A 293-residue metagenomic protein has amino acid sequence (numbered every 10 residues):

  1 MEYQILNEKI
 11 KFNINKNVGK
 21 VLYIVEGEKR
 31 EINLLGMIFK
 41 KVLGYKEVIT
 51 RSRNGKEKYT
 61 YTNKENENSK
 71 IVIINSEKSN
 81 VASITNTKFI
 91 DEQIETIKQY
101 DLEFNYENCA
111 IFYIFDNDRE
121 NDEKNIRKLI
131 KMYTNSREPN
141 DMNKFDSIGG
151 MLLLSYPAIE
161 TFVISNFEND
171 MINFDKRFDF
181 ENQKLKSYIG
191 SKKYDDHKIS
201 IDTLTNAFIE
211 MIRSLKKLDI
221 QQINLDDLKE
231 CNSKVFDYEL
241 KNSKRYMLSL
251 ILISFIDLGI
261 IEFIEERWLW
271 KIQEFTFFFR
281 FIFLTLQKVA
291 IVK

Functional and structural regions predicted by a protein language model:
M1-E92: Domain-level signal for Mg2+-assisted phosphodiester chemistry and nucleotide/NA-binding surfaces in nucleic-acid
E2-I14, K64, P139-F145, K244-K293: Acidic, low-complexity intrinsically disordered regions
I14-V18, L102-E107, D146: Flexible, charged surface loops at secondary-structure boundaries
K20-L22, A110, M151: Beta-sheet entry/capping signal
I38-K46, Q93-D101, I130-N143, F255 (+2 more regions): Hydrophobic, Leu/Ile/Phe/Ala-enriched alpha-helical segments that form helix-helix packing faces
N66-T134: A basic- and aromatic-enriched beta-loop-alpha substructure that forms the phosphate/nucleotide- and DNA/RNA-contacting
Y106, I114-K217: Activity-critical C-terminal alpha-helical subdomain
I172-Q273, R280: A cross-taxonomic marker for long C-terminal extensions/tails that follow the last structured domain
